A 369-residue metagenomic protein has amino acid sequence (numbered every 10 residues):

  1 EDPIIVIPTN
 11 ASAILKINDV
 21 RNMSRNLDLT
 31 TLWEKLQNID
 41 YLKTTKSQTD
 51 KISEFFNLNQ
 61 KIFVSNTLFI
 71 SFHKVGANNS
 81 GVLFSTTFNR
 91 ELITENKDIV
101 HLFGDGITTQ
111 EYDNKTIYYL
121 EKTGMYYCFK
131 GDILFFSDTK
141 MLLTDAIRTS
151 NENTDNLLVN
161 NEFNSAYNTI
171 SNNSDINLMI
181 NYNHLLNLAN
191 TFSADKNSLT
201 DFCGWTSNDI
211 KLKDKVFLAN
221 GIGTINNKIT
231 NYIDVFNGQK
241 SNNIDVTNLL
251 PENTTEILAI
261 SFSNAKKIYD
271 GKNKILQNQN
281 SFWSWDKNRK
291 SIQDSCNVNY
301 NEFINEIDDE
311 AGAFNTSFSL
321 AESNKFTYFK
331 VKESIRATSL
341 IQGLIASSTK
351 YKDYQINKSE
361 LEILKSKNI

Functional and structural regions predicted by a protein language model:
E1-Y119, L158-F192, G223-E322, T338-I345 (+1 more regions): Structural boundary/hinge residues at secondary-structure and domain interfaces
N66-F72, M125-F129, N197-D214, D309-T316: Broad, structure-driven detector of short, well-ordered beta-strand segments within folded domains
A77, E111, C128-K130, S137 (+3 more regions): Generic beta-strand structural signal
F84, F217-G223, T327-F329: Short, well-ordered beta-strand segments enriched in hydrophobic/aromatic residues
F88-I93, D138-L142, V331-I335: Helix N-cap motif at beta-to-alpha junctions
Y119, Y126-I147, K213-F236, N248: Charged, amphipathic alpha-helical scaffolding segments
Y119-N190, E360-L361, K365-I369: A conserved glycine-rich beta-strand in the N-terminal activation segment of trypsin-fold
E306, E310, K350, Q355-I369: Flexible, glycine/threonine-enriched loop-and-boundary segments that flank and lead into catalytic domains of large
